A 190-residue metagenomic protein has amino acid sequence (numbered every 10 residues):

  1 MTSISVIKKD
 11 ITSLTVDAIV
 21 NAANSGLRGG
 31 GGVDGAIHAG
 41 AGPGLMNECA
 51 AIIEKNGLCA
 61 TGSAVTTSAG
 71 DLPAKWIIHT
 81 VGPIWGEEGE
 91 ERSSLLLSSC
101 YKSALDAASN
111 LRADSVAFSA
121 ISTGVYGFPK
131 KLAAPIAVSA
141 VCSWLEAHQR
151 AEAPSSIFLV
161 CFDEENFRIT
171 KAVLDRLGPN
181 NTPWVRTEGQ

Functional and structural regions predicted by a protein language model:
M1-N110: Glycine-/small-residue-enriched capping loops at alpha/beta junctions
W85-Q190: Phosphate/ribose-phosphate-bearing ligand recognition and processing surfaces, centered on ADP-ribose/NAD(+/P+) systems
